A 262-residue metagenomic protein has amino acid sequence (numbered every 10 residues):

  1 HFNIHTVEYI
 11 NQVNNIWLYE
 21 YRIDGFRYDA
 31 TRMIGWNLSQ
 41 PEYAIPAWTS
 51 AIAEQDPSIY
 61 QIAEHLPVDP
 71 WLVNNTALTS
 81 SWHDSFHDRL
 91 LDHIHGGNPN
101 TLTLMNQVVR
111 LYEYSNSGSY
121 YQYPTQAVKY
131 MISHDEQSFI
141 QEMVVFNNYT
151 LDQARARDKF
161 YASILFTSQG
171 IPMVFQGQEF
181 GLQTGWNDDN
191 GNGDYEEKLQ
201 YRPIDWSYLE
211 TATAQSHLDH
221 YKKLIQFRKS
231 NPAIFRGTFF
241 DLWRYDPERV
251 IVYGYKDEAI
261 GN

Functional and structural regions predicted by a protein language model:
H1-I4, V13-Y19, D194-S207: Aromatic- and acidic-residue-enriched carbohydrate-binding clefts of CAZyme catalytic domains
N3, V7-I10, N14, I45 (+2 more regions): Aromatic/hydrophobic pocket-lining residues that form the small-molecule binding cavity in soluble enzyme cores
I10-L38: Active-site groove signature of glycoside hydrolases
A30-W36, Q126-L151: Active-site clefts of carbohydrate-active enzymes
A30-Y130, S163-T167, Q178-F235, L242-G261: Active-site-proximal helices and loops of the catalytic beta/alpha 8
N148-Y161: Long hydrophobic segments that form regular secondary structure
